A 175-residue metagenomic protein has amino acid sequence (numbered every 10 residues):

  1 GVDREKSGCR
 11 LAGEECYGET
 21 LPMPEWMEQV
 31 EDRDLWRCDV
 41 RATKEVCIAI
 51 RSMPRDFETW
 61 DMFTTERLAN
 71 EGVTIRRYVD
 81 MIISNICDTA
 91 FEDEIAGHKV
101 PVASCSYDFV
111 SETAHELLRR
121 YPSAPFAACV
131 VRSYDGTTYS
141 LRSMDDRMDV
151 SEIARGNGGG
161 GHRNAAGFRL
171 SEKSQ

Functional and structural regions predicted by a protein language model:
G1-D56: Short alpha-helices
G8, P22, W26, A42 (+3 more regions): Alpha-helical structural motif
G18-P22, E66-V73, D145-R147, F168-Q175: Noncatalytic linker/hinge segments flanking ATPase motor cores
P22-D32, W60-R67, V130-G136: Short alpha-helical "patches" and their helix-cap loops
D39-R120: Mixed-charge interfacial surface used for oligomerization/domain docking and macromolecular partner engagement
I83-Q175: Gly/His-enriched, cation/cofactor- and phosphate-binding structural elements
